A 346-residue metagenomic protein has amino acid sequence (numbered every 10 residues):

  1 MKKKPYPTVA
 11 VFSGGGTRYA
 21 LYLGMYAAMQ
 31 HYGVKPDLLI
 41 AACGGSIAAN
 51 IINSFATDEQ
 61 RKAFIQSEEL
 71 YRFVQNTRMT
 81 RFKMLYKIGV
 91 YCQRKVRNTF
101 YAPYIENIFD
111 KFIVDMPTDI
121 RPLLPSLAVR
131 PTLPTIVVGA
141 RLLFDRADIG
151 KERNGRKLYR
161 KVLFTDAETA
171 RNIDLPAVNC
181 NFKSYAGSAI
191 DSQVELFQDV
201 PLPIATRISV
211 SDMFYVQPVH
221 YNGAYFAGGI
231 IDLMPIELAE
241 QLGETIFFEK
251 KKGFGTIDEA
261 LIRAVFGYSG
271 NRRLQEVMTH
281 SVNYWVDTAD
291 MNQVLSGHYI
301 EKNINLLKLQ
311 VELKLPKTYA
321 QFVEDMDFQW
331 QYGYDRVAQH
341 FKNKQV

Functional and structural regions predicted by a protein language model:
M1-L39, N50-V346: Patatin-like phospholipase
C43: Catalytic nucleophile serine of serine hydrolases, specifically the conserved "nucleophile elbow" pentapeptide
S46-A48: FAD-binding core of FAD-dependent oxidoreductases, characterized by glycine-rich FAD pyrophosphate-binding loops
